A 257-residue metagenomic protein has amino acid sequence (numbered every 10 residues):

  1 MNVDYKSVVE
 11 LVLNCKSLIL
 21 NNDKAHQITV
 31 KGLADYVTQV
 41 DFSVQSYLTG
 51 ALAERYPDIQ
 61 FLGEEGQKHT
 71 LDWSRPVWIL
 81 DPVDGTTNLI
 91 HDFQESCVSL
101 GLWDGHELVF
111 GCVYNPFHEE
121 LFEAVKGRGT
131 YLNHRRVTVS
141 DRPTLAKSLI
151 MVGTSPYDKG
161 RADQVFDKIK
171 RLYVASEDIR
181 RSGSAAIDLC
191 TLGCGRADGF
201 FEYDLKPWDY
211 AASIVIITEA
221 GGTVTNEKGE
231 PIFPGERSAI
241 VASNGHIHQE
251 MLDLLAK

Functional and structural regions predicted by a protein language model:
M1-V83, H246, D253-A256: N-terminal subdomain of lithium-sensitive/metallo-dependent phosphomonoesterases centered on the IMPase/IPPase/PAP
C15, I19, D41, L52 (+7 more regions): Residue-level signal for inorganic ion chemistry
I28-T29, A53, K68-L71, V113 (+3 more regions): Short secondary-structure boundary/capping segments
D41, E64, D81-D84, N88 (+4 more regions): Acidic active-site catalytic centers that drive phospho-/nucleotidyl reactions and related ester hydrolyses
D72-Y131: DPxDG-like acidic metal-binding loop motif
T138-K257: An extended, acidic
